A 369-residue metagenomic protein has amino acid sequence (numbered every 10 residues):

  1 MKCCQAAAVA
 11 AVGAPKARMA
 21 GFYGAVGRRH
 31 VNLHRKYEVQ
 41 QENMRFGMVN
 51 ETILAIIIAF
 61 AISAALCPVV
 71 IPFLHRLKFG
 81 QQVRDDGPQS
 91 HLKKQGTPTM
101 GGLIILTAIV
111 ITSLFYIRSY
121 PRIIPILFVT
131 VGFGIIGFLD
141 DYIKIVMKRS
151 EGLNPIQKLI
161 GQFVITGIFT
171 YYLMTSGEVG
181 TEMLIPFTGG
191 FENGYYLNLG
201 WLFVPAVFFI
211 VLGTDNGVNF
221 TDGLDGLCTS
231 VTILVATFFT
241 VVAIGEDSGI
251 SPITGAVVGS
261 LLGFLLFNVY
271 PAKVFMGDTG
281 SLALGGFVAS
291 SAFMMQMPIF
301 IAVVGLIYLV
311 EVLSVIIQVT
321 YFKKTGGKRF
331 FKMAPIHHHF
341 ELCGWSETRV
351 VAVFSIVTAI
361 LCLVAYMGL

Functional and structural regions predicted by a protein language model:
C3-C4: Cysteine-centered motifs
G13, G21-G27, G47: Residue-identity detector for glycine
G24, V31, R35-E38: Short hydrophobic alpha-helical segments enriched in small aliphatic residues
M44-H75, I105-I135, F169-T175, T181-M183 (+1 more regions): Alpha-helical transmembrane segments
R84-T97, K148-Q162, I336-H338, L342: Juxtamembrane helix-capping/reentrant segments at transmembrane boundaries
R122-N154, K158-Q162: Hydrophobic alpha-helical hairpins/lids featuring a short glycine-rich hinge
V146, E178-G194: Membrane-interface helix termini and inter-helical loops of multi-pass transporters
